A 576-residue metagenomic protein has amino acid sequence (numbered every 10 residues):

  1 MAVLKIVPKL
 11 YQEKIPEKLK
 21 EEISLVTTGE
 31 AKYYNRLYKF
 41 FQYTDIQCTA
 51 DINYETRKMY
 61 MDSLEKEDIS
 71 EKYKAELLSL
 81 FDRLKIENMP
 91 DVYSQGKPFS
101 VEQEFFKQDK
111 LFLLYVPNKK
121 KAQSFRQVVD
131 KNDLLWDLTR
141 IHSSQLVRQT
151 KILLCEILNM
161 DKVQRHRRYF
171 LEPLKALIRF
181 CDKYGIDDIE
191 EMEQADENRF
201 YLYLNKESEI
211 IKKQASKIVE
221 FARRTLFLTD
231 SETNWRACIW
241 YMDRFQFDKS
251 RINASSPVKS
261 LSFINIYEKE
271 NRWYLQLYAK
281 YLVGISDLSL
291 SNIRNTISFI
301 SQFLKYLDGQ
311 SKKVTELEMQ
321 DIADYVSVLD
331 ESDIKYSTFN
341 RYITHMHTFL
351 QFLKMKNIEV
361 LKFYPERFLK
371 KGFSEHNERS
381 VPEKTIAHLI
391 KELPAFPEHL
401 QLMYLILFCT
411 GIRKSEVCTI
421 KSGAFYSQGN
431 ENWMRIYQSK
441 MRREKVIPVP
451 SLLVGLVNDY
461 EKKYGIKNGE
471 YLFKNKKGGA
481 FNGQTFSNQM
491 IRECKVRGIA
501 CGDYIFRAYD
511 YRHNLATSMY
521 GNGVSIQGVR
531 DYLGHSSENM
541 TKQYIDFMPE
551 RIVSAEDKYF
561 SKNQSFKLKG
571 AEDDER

Functional and structural regions predicted by a protein language model:
M1-S337, R341-T348, L405: Charge-rich, intrinsically disordered N-terminal extensions that act as flexible nucleic-acid engagement or regulatory
R36, P450-D503: Active-site/catalytic core of tyrosine-dependent DNA strand-transfer enzymes
K384-K414, D503, R512: Basic, Lys/Arg- and aromatic-enriched nucleic-acid-binding interface segment
I420-G455: Conserved tyrosine-mediated DNA breakage-rejoining catalytic core shared by Y-recombinases
F425-G429, Y504, V524-I545, E572: Short, polar N-cap/turn motifs at the start of nucleic acid-interacting alpha helices
Q438-R442, L533-S561: Catalytic-site neighborhood detector that most strongly recognizes the C-terminal catalytic loop/helix of tyrosine
E461, K477, K558-R576: C-terminal secondary-structure termini that scaffold catalytic or DNA-interacting sites
N488-Q527, D531: Short, basic (Lys/Arg/His-rich) helix/loop patches that form interaction surfaces in the mid-to-C-terminal regions
